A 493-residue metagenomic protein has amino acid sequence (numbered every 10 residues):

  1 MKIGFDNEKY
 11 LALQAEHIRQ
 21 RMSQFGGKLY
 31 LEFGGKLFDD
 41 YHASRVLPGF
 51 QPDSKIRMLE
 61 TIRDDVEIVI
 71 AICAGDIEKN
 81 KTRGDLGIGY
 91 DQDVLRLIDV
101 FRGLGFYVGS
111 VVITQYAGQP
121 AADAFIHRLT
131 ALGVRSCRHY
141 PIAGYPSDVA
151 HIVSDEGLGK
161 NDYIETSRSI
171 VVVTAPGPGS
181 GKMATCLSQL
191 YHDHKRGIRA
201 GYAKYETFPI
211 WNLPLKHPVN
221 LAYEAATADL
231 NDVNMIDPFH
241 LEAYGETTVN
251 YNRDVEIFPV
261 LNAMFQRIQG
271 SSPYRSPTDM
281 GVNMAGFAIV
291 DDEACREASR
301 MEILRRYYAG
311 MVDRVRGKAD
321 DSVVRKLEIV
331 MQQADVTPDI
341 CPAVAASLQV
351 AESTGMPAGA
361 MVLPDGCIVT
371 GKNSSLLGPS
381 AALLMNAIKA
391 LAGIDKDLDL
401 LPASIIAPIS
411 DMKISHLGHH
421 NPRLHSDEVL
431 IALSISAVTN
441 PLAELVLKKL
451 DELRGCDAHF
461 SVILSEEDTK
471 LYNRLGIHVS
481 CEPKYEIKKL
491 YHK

Functional and structural regions predicted by a protein language model:
M1-T174, Q189-V350, M356, L363-D365 (+2 more regions): Flexible phosphate-sensing "switch/lid" loops adjacent to ATP/NTP-binding sites across phosphate-transfer
G177-P178: The conserved Walker
T185: Hydrophobic positions on the alpha1 helix immediately C-terminal to the Walker A/P-loop
R196-A200, G393-D399: Phosphate-handling active-site elements
G201, N373-S375: Residue-level structural signal for beta-strand termini and adjacent loop
L376-A392: A short, polar/charged loop-to-alpha-helix boundary motif
D395-A407, D411-N421: Substrate-recognition/cap regions that form aromatic- and gly/pro-loop-enriched pockets for small-molecule ligands
